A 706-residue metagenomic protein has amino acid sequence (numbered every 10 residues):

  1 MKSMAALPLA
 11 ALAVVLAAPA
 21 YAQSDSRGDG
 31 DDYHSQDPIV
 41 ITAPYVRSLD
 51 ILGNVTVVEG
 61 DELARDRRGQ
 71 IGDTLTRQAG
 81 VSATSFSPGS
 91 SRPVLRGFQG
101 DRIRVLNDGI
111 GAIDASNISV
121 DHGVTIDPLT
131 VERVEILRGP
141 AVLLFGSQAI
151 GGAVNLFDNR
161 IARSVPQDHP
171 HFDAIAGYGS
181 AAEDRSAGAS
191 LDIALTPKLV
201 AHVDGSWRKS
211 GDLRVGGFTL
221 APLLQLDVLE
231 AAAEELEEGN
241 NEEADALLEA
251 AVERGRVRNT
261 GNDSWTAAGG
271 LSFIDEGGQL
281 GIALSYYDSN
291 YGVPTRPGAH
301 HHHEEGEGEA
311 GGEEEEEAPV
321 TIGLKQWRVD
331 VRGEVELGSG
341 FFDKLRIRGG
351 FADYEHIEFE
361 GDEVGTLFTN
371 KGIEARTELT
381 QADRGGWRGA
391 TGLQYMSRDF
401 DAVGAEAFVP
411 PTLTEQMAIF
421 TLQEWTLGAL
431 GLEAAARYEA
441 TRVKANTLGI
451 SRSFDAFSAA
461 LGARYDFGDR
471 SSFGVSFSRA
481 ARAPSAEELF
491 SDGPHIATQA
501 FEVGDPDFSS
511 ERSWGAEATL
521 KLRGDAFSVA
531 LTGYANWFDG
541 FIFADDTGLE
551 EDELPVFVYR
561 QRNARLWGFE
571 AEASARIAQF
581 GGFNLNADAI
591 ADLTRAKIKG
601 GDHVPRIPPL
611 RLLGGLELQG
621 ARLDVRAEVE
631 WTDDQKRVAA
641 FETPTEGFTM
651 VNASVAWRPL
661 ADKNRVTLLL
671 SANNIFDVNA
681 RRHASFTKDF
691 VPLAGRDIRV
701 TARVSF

Functional and structural regions predicted by a protein language model:
Q23-A64, G72, G100: Short, acidic, small-residue-rich periplasmic hinge/interaction motif at the N-terminus of Gram-negative outer-membrane
S26-R27, G389, S528-F538, P555-K636: Gram-negative outer-membrane beta-barrel transporters
E62, G69-T74, S91-V94, L106 (+4 more regions): N-terminal periplasmic accessory domains that precede and gate Gram-negative outer-membrane beta-barrel machines
G111-P140: Short acidic/polar hinge/loop motifs at secondary-structure boundaries that mediate gating or recognition
S180-K209, L220-P294, G323-G338, F342 (+4 more regions): Transmembrane beta-barrel wall of Gram-negative outer-membrane proteins
R258-S264, G277-K344, F351-E374, A405-A407 (+2 more regions): Flexible loop and strand-edge segments within Gram-negative outer membrane beta-barrel domains
G372-L379, A418, D505-S509, G515 (+3 more regions): Outer membrane beta-barrel strand-and-loop segments of large Gram-negative receptors, especially TonB-dependent
A481, D539, K636, W657-F706: C-terminal beta-signal and adjacent terminal beta-strands/loops of Gram-negative outer-membrane beta-barrel proteins
